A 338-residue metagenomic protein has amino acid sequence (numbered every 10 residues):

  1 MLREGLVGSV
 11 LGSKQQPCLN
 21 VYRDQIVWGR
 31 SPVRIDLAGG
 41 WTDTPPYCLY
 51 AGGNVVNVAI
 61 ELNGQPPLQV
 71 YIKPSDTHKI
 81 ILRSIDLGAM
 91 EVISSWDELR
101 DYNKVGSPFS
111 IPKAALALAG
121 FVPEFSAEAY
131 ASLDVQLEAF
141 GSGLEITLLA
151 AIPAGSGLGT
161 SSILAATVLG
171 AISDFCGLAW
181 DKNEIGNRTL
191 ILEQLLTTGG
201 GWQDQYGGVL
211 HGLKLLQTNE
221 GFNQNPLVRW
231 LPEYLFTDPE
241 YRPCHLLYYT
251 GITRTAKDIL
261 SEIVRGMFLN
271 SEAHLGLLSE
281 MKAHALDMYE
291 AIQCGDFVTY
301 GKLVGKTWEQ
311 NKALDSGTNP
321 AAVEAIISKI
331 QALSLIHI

Functional and structural regions predicted by a protein language model:
M1-A38, T42-E138, N187-T198, Q205-I336: C-terminal nucleotide
I93-R100, S142-A154: Glycine/charged-rich beta-loop-alpha catalytic/anionic-binding loops adjacent to active sites
A115, A154-S156: Helix-loop-helix module between adjacent transmembrane segments
A151-P153, S173, G177, Q194 (+1 more regions): A broad detector of the eukaryotic-type serine/threonine protein kinase catalytic domain
S156-L178: DPxDG-like acidic metal-binding loop motif
S161, H337-I338: Metal-dependent nucleic-acid phosphoesterase active-site entry motif
K182-N183: A sequence/structural signal of beta-propeller blade repeats
